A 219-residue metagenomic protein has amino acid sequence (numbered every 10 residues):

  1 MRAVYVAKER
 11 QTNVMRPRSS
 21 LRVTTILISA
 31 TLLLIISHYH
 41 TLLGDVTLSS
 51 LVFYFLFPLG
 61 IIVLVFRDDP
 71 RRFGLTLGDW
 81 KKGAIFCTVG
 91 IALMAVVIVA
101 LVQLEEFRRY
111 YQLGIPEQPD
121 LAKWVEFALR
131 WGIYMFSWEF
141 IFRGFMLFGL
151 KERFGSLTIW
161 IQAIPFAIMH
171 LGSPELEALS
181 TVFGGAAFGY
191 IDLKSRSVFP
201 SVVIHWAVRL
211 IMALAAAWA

Functional and structural regions predicted by a protein language model:
M1-P17: Short, Lys/Arg-rich, polar N-terminal cytosolic tail immediately upstream of the first transmembrane signal-anchor
V4-E9, D45, F53-Y54, D68 (+5 more regions): Short hydrophobic/aromatic segments of transmembrane alpha-helices and their interfaces
M15-T24, G44-L48, V52, T76-A84 (+9 more regions): Hydrophobic, aromatic-rich alpha-helical transmembrane segments and their membrane-interface anchor motifs
P17-F66, F86: Alpha-helical transmembrane segments in multi-pass membrane proteins
L33-H38, P58-F66, M94-I98, V102 (+3 more regions): Structural signal for membrane-spanning alpha-helices in multi-pass inner-membrane proteins, emphasizing helix cores
T41-V46, D69-M135, E152: Juxtamembrane helix-loop-helix connectors linking adjacent transmembrane helices in multi-pass membrane enzymes
P58, F66-R67, W138-E139, R143: Alpha-helical transmembrane segments of polytopic integral membrane proteins, especially the permease/helical cores
I91, A95, F107, D120-A219: Transmembrane helix-loop-helix hairpins at the membrane interface of multi-pass integral membrane proteins
